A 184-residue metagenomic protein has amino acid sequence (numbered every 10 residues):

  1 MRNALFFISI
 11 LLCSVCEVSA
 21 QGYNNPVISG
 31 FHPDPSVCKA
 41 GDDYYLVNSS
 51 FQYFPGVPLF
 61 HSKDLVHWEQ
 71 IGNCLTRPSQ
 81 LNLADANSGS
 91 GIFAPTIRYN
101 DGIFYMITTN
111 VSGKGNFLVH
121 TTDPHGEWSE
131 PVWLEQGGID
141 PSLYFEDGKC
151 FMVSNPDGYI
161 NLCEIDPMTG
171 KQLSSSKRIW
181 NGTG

Functional and structural regions predicted by a protein language model:
M1-G22: Bacterial Sec-dependent N-terminal signal peptides
S19-G184: Carbohydrate-active catalytic/glycan-binding domains of CAZyme proteins, especially the secreted or lumenal ectodomains
